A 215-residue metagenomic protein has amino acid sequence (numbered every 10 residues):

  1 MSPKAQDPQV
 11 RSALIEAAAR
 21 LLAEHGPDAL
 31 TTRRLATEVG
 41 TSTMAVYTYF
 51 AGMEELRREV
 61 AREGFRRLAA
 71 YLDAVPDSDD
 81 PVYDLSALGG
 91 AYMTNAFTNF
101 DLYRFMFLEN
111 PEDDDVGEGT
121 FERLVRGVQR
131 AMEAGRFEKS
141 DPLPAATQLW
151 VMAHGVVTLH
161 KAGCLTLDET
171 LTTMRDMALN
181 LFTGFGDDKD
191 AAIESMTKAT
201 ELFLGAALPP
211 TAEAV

Functional and structural regions predicted by a protein language model:
S2, R58, R62-A87, D114-E118 (+1 more regions): Amphipathic alpha-helical linker/stalk segments
A13, A17, L21-E55, E59: Helix-turn-helix
A17-H25, R67-S78, M152-L159: Solvent-exposed, amphipathic alpha-helical segments
D73-R104, P111-E112, F121, A146-L149: Hydrophobic alpha-helical connector segments
S86, G90, F121, V125 (+3 more regions): An amphipathic alpha-helix signature
T94-F137, G163-L167: Short secondary-structure transition hinges
L108, D114, E133-N180, F185-L204 (+2 more regions): Hydrophobic/aromatic-rich alpha-helical bundle segments in the mid-to-C-terminal region
